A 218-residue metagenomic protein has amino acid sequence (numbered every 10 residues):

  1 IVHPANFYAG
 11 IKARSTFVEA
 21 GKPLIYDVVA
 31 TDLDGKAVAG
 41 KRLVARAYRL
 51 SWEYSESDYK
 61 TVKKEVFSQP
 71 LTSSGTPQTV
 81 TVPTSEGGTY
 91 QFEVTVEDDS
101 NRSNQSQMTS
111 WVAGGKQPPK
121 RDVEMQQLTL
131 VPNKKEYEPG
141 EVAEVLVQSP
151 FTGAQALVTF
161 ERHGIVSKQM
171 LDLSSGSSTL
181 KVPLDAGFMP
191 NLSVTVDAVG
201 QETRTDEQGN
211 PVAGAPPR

Functional and structural regions predicted by a protein language model:
I1-R218: A structural signal for beta-strand and strand-to-loop patches characteristic of beta-rich domains
